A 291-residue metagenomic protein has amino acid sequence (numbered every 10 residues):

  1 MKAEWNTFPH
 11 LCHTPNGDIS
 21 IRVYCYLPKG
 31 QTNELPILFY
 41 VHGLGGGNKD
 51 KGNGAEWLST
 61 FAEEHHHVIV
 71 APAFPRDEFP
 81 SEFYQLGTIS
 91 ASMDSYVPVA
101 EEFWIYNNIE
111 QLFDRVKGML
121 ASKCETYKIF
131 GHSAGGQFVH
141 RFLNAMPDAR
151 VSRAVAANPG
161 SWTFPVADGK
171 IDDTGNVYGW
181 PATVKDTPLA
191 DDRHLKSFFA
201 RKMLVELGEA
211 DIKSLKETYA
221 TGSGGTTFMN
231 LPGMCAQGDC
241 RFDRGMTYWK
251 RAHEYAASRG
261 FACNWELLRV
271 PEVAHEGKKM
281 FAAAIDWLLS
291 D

Functional and structural regions predicted by a protein language model:
M1-I37, D50, E64-V68, D94 (+8 more regions): A domain-start/cap signature at the N-terminus of enzymes
A3-N6, E206, T218-G233, D243-D291: C-terminal catalytic histidine-bearing segment of alpha/beta-hydrolase fold enzymes
C25-K29, L58-T60, D186-L204, I285-L288: Short amphipathic alpha-helices and their capping/turn segments at secondary-structure boundaries
Q31-L35, Y40-P80, T163-F164, K213-L215: Short substrate-entry loop that stabilizes the transition state in hydrolases
F39-V41, A157, V270: Alpha/beta-hydrolase
H42, G131-S133: Conserved alpha/beta-hydrolase "nucleophile elbow" surrounding the catalytic nucleophile
I89-L120, Y127: Alpha/beta-hydrolase active-site loop
S152-E254: The feature captures the conserved acid-bearing segment of alpha/beta-hydrolase catalytic domains
